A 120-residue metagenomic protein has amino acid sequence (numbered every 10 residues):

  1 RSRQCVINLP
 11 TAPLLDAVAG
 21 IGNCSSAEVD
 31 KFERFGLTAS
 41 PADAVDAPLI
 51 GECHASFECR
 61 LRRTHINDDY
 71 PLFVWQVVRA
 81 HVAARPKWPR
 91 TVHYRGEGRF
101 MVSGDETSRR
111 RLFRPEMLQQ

Functional and structural regions predicted by a protein language model:
R1-Q120: Basic, polyanion-binding surface patches
